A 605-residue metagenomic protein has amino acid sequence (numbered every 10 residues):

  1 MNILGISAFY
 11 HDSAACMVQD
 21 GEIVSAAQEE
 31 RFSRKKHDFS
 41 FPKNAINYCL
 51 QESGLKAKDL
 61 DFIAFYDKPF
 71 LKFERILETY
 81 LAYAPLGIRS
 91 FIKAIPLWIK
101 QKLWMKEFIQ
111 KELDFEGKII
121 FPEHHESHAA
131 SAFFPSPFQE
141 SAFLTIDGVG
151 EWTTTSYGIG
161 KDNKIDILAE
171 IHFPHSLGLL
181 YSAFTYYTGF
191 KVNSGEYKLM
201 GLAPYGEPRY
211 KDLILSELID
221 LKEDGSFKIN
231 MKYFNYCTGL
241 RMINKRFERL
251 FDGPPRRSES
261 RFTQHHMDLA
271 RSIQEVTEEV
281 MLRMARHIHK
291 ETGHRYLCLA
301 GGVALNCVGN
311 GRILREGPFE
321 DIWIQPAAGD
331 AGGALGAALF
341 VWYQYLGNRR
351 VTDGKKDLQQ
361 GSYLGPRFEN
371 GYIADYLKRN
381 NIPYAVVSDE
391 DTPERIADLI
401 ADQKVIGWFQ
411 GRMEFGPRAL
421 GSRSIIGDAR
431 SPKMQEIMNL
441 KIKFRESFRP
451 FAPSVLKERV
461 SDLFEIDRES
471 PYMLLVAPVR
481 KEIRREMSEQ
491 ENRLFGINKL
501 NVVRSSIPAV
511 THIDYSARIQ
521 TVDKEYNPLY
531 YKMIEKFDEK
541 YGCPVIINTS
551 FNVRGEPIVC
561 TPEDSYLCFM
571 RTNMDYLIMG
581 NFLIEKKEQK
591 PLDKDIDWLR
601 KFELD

Functional and structural regions predicted by a protein language model:
M1-L4: Extreme N-terminal starter segment of soluble prokaryotic enzymes
F9-S25, S33-F39, I76-S90, K102 (+6 more regions): Flexible beta->alpha loop and helix N-cap segments adjacent to enzyme active/binding sites
R31-L55, M281: N-terminal phosphate-binding loop and adjacent alpha-helix
I46-D61, E112-L113, A285-T292: Phosphate/pyrophosphate-binding loops at sites that engage ATP/ADP/AMP, CoA/4′-phosphopantetheine, polyphosphate
L55-L86: Hydrophobic or amphipathic alpha-helical targeting/insertion segments
K56-K68, I119-I120, G293-G302, G407: Short glycine-rich phosphate-binding loop at a beta-alpha junction
R256-E279: Helix-hairpin-helix/helix-loop-helix acidic hairpins
R271-L297: Phosphate/ATP-binding catalytic cores across multiple sugar-kinase/actin-like superfamilies, primarily ASKHA
